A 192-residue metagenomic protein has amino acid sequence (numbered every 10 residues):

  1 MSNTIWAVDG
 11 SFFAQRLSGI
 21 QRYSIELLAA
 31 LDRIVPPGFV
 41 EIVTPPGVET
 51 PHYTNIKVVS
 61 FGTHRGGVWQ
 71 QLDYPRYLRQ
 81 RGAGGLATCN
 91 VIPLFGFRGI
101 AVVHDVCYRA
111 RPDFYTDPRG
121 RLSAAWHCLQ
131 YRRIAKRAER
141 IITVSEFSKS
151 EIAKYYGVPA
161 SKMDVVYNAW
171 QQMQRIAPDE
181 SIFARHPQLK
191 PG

Functional and structural regions predicted by a protein language model:
M1-G192: Carbohydrate transferase catalytic cores enriched for Leloir-type hexosyltransferases
